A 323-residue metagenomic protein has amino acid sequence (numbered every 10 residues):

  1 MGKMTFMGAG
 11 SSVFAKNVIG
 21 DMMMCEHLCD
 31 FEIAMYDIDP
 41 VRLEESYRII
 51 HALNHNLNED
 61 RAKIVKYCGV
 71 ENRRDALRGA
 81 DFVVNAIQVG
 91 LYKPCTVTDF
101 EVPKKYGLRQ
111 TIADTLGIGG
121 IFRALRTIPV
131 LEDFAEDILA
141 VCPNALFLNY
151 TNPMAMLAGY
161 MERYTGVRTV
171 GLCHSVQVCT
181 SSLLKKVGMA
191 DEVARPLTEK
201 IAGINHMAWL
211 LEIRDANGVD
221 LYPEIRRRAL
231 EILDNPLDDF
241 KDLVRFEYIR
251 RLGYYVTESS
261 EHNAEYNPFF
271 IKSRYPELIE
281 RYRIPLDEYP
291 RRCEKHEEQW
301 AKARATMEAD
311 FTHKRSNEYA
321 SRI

Functional and structural regions predicted by a protein language model:
M1-M4: Extreme N-terminal starter segment of soluble prokaryotic enzymes
F6-C29: N-terminal Rossmann-like dinucleotide-binding module
M24-R61, R73: Glycine-rich phosphate-binding loop and adjoining beta1-alpha1-beta2 segment of Rossmann-like nucleotide-binding folds
H55-D81, Q88-L91, Q110-L116, A124 (+1 more regions): A structured beta-alpha segment of the ubiquitous adenosine-cofactor-binding alpha/beta core
F82-K104: Short, solvent-exposed beta-strand-terminating loops
T98-I121: Aromatic- and acidic-residue-enriched carbohydrate-binding clefts of CAZyme catalytic domains
F122, T127, D133-N217: Internal, well-ordered domain-core segments that constitute the primary functional module of diverse proteins
G188-I323: Long, compositionally biased stretches enriched for glycine and/or charged residues
